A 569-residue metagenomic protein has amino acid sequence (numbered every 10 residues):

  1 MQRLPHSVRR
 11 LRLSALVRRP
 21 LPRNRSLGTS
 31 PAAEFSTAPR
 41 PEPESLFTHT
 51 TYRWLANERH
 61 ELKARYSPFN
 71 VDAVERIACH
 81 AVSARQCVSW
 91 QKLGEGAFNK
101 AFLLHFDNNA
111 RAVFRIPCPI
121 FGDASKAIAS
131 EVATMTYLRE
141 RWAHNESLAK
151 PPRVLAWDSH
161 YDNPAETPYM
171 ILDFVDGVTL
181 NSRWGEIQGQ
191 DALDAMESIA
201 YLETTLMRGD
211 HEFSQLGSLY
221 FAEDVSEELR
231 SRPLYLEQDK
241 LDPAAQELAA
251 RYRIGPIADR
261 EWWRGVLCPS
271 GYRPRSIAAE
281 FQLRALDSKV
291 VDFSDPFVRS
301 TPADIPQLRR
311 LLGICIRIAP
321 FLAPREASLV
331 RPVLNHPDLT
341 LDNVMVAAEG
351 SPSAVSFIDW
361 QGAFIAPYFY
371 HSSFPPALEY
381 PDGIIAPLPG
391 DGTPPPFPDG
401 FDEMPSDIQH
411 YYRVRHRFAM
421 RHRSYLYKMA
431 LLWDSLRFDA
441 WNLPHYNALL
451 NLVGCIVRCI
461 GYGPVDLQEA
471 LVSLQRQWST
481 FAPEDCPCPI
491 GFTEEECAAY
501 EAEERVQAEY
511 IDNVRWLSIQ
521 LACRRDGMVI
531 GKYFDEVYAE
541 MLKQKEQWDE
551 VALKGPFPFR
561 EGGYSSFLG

Functional and structural regions predicted by a protein language model:
M1-L16: N-terminal chloroplast transit peptides
R12, L16-Q91: Juxta-kinase regulatory segment immediately upstream of eukaryotic protein kinase catalytic domains
V74, A97, E131-T134, A195-L206 (+4 more regions): Alpha-helical packing segments of well-folded alpha/beta enzyme cores
V88-P302, L322-L334, P352-S353, F567: ATP-binding pocket architecture of kinase catalytic cores
C118, D176, L341, D359-G362: Short, glycine/acidic-enriched loop or turn micro-motifs at the edges of active sites
V178, Q215, L219-N335, A354-S356 (+1 more regions): Intrinsically disordered, low-complexity intracellular terminal segments
D338: Conserved catalytic-loop position in the HRD/HxD motif
V344-V346: Hydrophobic residue at the +6 position relative to the catalytic HRD Asp in the kinase catalytic loop
